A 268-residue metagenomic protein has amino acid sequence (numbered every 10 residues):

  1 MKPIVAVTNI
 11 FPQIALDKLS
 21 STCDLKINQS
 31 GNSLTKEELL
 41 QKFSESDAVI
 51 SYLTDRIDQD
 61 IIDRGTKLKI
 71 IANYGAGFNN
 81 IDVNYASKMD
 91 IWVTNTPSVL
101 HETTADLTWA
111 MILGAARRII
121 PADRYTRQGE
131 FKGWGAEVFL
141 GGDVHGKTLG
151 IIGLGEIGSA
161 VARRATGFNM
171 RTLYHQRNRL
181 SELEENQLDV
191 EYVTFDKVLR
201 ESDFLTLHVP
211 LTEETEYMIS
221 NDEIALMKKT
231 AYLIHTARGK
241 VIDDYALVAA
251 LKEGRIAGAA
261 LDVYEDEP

Functional and structural regions predicted by a protein language model:
M1-T94, S220: An N-terminal-biased, well-structured beta-alpha scaffold segment characteristic of Rossmann-like dinucleotide-binding
N9, Y174-N178: N-terminal Rossmann-fold cofactor-binding loop
N28-S30, Y74-G75, I91-E102, Q176 (+2 more regions): Short beta->alpha connector loops at strand-helix junctions that form conserved, small/polar/Pro-enriched
S44, I57-I61, R179-P268: Rossmann-like adenosine-cofactor binding region
G65-I70, M89-I91, M170, K229-A231 (+1 more regions): A short helix->loop->beta-strand "cap" motif at the edges of active sites that frequently abuts
M89, P97-T148, A160-R163, G167 (+2 more regions): Phosphate-binding beta-alpha-beta segment of Rossmann-like dinucleotide-binding domains, i.e., the NAD(P)
I151-I152: Conserved N-terminal Rossmann-fold NAD(P)-binding element of oxidoreductases
I157: Hydrophobic/small residue at the entry helix of a nucleotide-binding pocket
